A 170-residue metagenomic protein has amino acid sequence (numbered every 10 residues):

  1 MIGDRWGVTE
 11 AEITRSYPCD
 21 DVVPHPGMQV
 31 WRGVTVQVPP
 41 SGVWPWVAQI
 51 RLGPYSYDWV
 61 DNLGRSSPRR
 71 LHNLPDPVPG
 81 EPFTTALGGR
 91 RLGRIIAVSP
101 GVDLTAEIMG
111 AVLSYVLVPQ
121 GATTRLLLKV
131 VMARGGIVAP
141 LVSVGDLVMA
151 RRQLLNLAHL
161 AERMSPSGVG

Functional and structural regions predicted by a protein language model:
M1-L74, E162, S167-G170: Hydrophobic ligand-binding cavity/cleft-lining segments
E10-T14, P24, E107-H159: Beta-strand/loop substructures that line and gate deep hydrophobic ligand-binding cavities in soluble
R32-V34, G93-I95, V112-P119: Hydrophobic/aromatic beta-strand elements that line small-molecule binding cavities or substrate pockets in beta-rich
V38, S99-G101, G110, G121: Residue-level signal for tight coil/turn positions that link beta-strands
V43-W46, I95, L126, L157: Hydrophobic pocket/interface hotspot
G80-E81, A97-A106: Short, hydrophobic/aromatic-rich segments at coil-to-beta transitions
A86-L92, G110: Short coil-to-beta-strand transition motifs
G88, G101-D103, S114-P119, G170: A solvent-exposed interaction/effector surface
